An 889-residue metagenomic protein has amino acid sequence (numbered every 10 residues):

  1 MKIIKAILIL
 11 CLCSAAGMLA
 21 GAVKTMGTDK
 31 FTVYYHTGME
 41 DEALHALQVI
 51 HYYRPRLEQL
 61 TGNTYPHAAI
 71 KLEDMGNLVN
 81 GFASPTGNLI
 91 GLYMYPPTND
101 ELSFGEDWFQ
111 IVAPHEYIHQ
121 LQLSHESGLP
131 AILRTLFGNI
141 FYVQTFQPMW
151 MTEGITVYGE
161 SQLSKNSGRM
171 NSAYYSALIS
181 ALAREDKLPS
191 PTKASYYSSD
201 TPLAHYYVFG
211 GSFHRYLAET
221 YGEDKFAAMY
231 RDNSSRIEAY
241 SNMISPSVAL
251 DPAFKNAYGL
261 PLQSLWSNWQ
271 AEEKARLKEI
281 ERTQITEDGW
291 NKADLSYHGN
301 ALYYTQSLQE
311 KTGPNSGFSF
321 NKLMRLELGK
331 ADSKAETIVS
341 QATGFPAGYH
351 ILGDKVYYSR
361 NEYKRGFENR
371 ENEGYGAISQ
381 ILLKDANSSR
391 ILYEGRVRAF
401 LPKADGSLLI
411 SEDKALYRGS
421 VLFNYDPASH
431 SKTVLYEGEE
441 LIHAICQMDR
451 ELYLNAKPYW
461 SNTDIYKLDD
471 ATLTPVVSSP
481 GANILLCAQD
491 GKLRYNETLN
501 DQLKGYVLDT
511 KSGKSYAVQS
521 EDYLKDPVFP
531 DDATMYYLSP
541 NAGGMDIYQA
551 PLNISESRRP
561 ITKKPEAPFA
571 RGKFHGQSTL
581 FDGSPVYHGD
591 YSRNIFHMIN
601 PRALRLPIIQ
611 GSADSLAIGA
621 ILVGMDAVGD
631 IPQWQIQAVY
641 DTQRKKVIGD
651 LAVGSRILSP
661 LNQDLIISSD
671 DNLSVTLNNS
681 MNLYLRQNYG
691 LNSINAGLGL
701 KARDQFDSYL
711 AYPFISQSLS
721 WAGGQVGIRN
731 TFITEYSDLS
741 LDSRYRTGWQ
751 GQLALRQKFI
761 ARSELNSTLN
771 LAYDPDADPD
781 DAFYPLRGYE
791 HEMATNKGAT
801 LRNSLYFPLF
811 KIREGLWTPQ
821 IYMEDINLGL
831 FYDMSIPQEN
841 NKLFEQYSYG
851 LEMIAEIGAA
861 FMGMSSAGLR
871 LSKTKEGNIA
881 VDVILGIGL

Functional and structural regions predicted by a protein language model:
A20-Y142, P148: Juxtacatalytic substrate-recognition/specificity segment
K24-T25, A204, M229, S235-D354 (+3 more regions): Beta/coil-rich, acidic/histidine-enriched accessory regions frequently appended to metallopeptidases
G87-L89, E101-V112, Q120, H125-I280: Acidic/His/Gly-enriched intrinsically disordered linker/tail segments that often contain short helix/coil "MoRF-like"
R169, Q306-L323, S340-P346, S359-S379 (+8 more regions): A flexible loop/linker signature enriched in serine peptidases of the S9 family
W266-S296, Q306-Q309, N315, Q341 (+5 more regions): Extracellular/periplasmic ectodomains of large secreted or surface enzymes and adhesion receptors
A275-N291, L326-A347, Q380-R398, Y425-C446 (+3 more regions): Multi-bladed beta-propeller domains
N553-L665, N679, S708-L710, K811 (+2 more regions): Outer-membrane beta-barrel initiation region
Q663-S669, T676-N682, S693-L700, D704-L830 (+4 more regions): C-terminal outer-membrane beta-barrel translocator/porin domains of Gram-negative envelope proteins and their
